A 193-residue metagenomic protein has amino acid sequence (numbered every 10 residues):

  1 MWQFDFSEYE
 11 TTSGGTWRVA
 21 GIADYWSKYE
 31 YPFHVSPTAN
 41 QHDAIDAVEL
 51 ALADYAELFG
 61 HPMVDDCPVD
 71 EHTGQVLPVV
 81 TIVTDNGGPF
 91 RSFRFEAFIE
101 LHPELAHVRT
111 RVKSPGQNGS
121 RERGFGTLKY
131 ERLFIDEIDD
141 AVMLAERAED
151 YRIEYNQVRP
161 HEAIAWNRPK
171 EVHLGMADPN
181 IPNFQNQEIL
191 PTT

Functional and structural regions predicted by a protein language model:
M1-A23, Y29, H42-L50, D54-D70 (+1 more regions): Mobile-element integrase/transposase regions, centering on the N-terminal DNA-binding/Zn-coordinating module
D5, K28, D85, N118 (+2 more regions): Short, conserved catalytic/metal-binding motifs centered on acidic residues
V19, N40, A44, V83 (+3 more regions): Hydrophobic (often cysteine-bearing) scaffold residues that line and stabilize catalytic clefts of nucleotide/cofactor
F33-H34: Short hydrophobic alpha-helix segments
V48, G60-R91, R111-P115, A165-P169: Acidic/histidine-rich, metal-coordinating catalytic segments
P78, E96, E100-P103, T127-T193: C-terminal domain-tail junction helix/linker
T81-N86, E100-S120, I135-D140: RNase H-like polynucleotidyl transferase catalytic core
